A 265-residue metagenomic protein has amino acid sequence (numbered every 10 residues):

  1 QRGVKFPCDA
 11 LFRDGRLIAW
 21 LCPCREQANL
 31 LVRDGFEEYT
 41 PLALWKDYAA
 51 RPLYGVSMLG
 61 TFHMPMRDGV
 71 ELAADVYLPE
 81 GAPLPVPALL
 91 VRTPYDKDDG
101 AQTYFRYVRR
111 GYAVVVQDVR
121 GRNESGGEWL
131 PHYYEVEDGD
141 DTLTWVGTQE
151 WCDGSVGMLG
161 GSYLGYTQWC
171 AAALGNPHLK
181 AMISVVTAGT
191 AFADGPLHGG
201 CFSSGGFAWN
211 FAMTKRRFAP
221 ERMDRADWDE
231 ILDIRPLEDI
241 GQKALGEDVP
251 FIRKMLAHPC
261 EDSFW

Functional and structural regions predicted by a protein language model:
Q1-A50: Acidic, serine/threonine-rich low-complexity disordered tracts
L44-L84: N-terminal cap/lid segment of alpha/beta-hydrolase-fold proteins
E80, Y95, A113, D118-R122 (+1 more regions): Short beta-to-alpha linker loops that shape the active-site pocket of alpha/beta-hydrolase fold enzymes
T93, D99-Q117: Short amphipathic alpha-helix adjacent to the substrate-entry channel of hydrolases
R109, A173-W265: Accessory cap/linker subdomain of secreted extracellular hydrolases
G121-P131: Glycine-rich "HGGG/HGxG" loop immediately N-terminal to the catalytic nucleophile of the alpha/beta-hydrolase
L130-E150: Alpha/beta-hydrolase active-site loop
E150-Y163: Alpha/beta-hydrolase fold nucleophile elbow
